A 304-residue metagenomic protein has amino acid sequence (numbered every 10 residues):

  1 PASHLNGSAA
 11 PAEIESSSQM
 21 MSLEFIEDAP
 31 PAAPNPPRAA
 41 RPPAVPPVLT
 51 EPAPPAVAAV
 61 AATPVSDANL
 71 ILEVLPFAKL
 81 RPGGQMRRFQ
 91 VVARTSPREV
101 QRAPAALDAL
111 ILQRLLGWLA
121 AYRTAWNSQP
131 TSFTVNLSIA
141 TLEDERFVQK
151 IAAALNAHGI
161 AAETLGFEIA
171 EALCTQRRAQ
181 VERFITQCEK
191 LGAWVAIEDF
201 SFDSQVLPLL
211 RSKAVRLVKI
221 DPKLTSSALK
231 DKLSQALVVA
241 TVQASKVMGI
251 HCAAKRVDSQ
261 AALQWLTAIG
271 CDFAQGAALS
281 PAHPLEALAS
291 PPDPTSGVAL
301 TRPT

Functional and structural regions predicted by a protein language model:
P1-P54, I71-L75, R94-P97, I139-E143 (+2 more regions): EAL-family c-di-GMP phosphodiesterase catalytic domain
P52-A59, T63-P64: Short, charged amphipathic alpha-helical "coupling" segments at sensory-output junctions in signaling proteins
D67, G83, N127, A157-A162 (+3 more regions): Alpha-helix termination/capping residues and helix-transition junctions
A68-V100, L115, R216-V218: A short, well-structured catalytic beta-strand-centered motif of the EAL phosphodiesterase domain for c-di-GMP
Q85, P104-Q180, R256: Catalytic core of bacterial c-di-GMP phosphodiesterases, primarily the EAL and HD-GYP domains, capturing alpha-helical
S128-S132, A162-T164, K190-G192, V215 (+1 more regions): A general structural motif
Q149-A152, Q180-R183, K232-V239: Charged helix-capping and loop-helix junction motifs
